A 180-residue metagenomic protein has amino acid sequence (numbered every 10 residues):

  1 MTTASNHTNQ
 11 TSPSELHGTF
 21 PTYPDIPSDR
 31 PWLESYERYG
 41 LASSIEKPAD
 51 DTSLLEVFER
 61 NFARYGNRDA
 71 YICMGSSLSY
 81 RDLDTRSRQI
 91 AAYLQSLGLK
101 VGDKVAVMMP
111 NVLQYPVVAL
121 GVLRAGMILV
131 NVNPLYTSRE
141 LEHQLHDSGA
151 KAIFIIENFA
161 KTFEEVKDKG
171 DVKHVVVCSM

Functional and structural regions predicted by a protein language model:
M1-D51: Flexible, non-catalytic linker and terminal segments flanking ANL/adenylate-forming cores
T2-Y23, S96-L97, R124-M180: Structural core segment of the AMP-binding/adenylate-forming
R30-E34, Y39, E56-S79: AMP-dependent adenylate-forming
E46-D50, N67-V112, P116-L120, T137-E142: Conserved AMP-binding/adenylate-forming core of the ANL superfamily
N61, N111, N131-N133: Asparagine-centered polar/low-complexity signal
F62-R64, G98-K100, D168: Generic structural signal for beta-strand residues in well-ordered domains
